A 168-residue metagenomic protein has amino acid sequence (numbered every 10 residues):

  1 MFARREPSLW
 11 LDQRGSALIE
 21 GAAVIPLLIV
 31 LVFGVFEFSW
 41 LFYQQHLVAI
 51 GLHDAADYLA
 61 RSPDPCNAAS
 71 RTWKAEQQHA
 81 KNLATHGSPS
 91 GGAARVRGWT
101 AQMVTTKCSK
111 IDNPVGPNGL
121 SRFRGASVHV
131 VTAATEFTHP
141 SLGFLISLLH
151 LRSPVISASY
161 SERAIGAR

Functional and structural regions predicted by a protein language model:
M1-R14: N-terminal leader/signal peptides at the extreme start of proteins
F2-R4, I50-R168: Short, conserved structural patches
Q13-S16, Q44-Q45: Glutamine-centric residue-chemistry signal
A17-E37: Alpha-helical hydrophobic helix detector
E37-A49: Membrane-proximal amphipathic alpha-helices that sit immediately adjacent to an N-terminal transmembrane/signal-anchor
